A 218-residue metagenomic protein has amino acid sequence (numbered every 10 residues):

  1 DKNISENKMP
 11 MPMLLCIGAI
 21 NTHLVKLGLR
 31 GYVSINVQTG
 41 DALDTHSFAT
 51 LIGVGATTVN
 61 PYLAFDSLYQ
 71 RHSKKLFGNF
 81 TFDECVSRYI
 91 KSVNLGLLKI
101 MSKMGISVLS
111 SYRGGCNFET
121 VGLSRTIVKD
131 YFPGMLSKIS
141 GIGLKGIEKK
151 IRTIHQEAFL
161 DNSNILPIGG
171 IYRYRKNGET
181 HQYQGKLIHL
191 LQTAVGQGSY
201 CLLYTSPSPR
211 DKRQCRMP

Functional and structural regions predicted by a protein language model:
K2-M13: Glycine-rich, proline-tolerant flexible connector loops at the mouths of alpha/beta enzymes
M13-G31: Alpha-helix-loop-beta-strand connector modules within alpha/beta enzyme cores
K26-Y62, D66, Q70-G115, L123 (+3 more regions): Phosphate/diphosphate-binding loops
R175-S199: Accessory helical-bundle/CTD segments and flexible terminal tails appended to RecA-like ATPase motors
Y204-D211: Conserved small/polar residues in nucleotide/adenosyl-binding loops
C215-P218: Hydrophobic alpha-helical segments, chiefly the membrane-spanning helices and signal/signal-anchor peptides
